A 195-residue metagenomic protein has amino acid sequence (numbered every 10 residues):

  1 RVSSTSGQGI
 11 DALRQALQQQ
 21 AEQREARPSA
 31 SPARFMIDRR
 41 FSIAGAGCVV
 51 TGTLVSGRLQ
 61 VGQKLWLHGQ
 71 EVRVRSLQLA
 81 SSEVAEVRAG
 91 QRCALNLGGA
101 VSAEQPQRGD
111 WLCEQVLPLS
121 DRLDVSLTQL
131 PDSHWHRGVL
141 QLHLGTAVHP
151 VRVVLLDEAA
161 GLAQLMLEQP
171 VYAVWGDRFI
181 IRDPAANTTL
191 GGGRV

Functional and structural regions predicted by a protein language model:
R1-P131: Conserved catalytic-core segments of large NTP-driven translation/proteostasis enzymes
A100-V195: C-terminal effector modules of nucleic-acid-centric enzymes and ribosome-associated factors
